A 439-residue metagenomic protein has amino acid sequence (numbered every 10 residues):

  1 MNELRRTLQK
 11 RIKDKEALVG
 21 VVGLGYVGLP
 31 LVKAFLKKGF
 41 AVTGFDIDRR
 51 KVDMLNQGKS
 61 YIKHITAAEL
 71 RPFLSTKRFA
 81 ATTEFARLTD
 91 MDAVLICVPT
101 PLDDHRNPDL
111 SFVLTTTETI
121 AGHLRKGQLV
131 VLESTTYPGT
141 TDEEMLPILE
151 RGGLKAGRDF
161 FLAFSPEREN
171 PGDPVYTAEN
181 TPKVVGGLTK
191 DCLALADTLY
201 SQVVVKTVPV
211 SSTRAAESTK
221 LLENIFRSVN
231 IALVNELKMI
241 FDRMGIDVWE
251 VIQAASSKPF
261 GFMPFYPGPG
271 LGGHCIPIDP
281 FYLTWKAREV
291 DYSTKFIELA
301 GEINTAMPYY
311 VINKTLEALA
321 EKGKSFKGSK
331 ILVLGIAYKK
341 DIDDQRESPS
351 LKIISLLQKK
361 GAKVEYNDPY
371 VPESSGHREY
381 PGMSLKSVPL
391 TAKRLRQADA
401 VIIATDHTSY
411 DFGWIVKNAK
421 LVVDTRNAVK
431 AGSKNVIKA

Functional and structural regions predicted by a protein language model:
M1-A439: Structural/interface elements that position substrates and couple domains in central-metabolism enzymes
